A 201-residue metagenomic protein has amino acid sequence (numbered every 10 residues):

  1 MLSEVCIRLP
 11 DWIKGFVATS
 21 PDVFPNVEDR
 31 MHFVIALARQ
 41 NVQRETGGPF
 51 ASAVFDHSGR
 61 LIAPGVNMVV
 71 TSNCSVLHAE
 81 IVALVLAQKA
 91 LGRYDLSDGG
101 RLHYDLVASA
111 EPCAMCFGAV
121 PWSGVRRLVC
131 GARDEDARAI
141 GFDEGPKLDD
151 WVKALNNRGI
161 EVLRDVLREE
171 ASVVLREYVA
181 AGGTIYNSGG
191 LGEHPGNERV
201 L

Functional and structural regions predicted by a protein language model:
M1-N41, L102, A119, S123-L201: Zinc-dependent deaminase
N26, G48-A51: Short loop/turn microsegments at loop-to-beta-strand junctions
V42-T46: Short loop/turn motifs at secondary-structure junctions and domain boundaries
F50-G59: Short beta-strand scaffold segments in enzyme catalytic cores
M68-V82, L86: A short, polar/charged loop-to-alpha-helix boundary motif
L84-A110: Mobile, glycine- and charge-enriched loop segments and immediately flanking short secondary-structure elements within
L106-S123: Short, thiol/selenol-centered motifs that function as redox-active sites or metal-ligating centers
